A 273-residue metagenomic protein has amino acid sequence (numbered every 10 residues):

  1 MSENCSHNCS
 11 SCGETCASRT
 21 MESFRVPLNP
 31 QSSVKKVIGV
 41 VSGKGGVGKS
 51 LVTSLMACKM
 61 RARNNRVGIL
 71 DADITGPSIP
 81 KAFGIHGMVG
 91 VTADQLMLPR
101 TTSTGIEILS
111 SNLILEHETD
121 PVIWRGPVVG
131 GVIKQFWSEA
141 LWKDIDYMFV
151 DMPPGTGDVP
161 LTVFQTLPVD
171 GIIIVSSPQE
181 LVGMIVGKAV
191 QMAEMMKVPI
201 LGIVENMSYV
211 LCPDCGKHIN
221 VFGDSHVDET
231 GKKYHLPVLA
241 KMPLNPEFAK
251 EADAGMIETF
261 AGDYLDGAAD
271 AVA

Functional and structural regions predicted by a protein language model:
M1-E22, V190-A273: C-terminal lobe/tail of nucleotide-utilizing enzymes
M1-K44, M88: Extreme N-terminal, non-catalytic leader segments that precede Walker-type/kinase nucleotide-binding cores
Q31, K36-I74, V190: Walker A/P-loop phosphate-binding motif and the immediately C-terminal alpha-helix
V34, G45, D71, I79 (+7 more regions): Residue-level signature of catalytic and energy-coupling elements of molecular machines, predominantly ATP/GTP-dependent
R66-G68, A72-E116, G130: Phosphate-binding loop that captures ATP/GTP phosphates
L109, M152, Q165, A271-V272: Glycine-rich phosphate-binding loops of nucleotide-dependent enzymes
L115-V163: Phosphate-binding/switch loop-helix module in NTP-utilizing enzymes
K143-V150, T156-G157, P168-A189: Conserved Switch II/interswitch segment of TRAFAC-class P-loop GTPases
